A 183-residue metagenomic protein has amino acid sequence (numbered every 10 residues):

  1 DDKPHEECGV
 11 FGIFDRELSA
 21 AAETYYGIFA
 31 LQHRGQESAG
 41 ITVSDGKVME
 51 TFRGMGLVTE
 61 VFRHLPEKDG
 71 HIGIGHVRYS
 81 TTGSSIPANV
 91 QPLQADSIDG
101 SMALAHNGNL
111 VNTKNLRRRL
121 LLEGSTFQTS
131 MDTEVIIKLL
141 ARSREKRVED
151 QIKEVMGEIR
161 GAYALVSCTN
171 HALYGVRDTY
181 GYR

Functional and structural regions predicted by a protein language model:
D1-R183: Conserved short alpha-helical segments that host acidic/polar catalytic motifs at enzyme active sites
